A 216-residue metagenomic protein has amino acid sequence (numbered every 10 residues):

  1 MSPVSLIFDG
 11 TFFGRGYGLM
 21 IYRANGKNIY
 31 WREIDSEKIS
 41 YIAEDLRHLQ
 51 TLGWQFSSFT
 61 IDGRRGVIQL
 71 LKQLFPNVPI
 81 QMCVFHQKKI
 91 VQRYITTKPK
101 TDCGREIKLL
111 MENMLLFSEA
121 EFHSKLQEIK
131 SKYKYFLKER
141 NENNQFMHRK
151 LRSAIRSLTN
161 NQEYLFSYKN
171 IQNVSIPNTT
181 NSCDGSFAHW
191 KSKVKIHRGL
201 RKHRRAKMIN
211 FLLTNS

Functional and structural regions predicted by a protein language model:
M1-R65, Q69-Q73, N160-Y164, S182: RNase H-like nuclease fold core
S2, Q55, P79, V174-N178: A generic hydrophobic-helix recognition signal that picks specific residues within alpha-helical hydrophobic
A24, T101, H197-G199: A short hydrophobic/aromatic micro-motif that marks alpha-helical segments and, especially, helix-coil
Y30-I34, A43-R47, Q55-S58, C83-H86 (+3 more regions): Glycine-rich loops and low-complexity Gly/Arg-rich segments that provide flexible linkers or classic glycine-based
L49, L74, K98, K193-V194: Alpha-helix boundary/capping residues
S58-I68, R105-S216: Acidic/histidine-rich catalytic cores and adjacent linkers of DNA breakage/strand-transfer/modification proteins
F59-R65, Q69-K108: Conserved beta-strand -> loop -> alpha-helix junction used to position metal-binding or nucleic-acid-contacting
